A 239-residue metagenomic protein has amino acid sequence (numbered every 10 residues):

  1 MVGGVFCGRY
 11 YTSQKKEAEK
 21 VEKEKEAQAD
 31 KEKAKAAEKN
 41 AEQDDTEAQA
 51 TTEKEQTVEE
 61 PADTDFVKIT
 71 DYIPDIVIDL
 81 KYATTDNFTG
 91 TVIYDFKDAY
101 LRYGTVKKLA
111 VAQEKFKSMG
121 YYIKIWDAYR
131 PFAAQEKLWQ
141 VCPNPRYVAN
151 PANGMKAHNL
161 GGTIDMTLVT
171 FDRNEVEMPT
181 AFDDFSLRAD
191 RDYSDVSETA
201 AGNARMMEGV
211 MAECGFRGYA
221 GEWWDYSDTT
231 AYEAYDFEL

Functional and structural regions predicted by a protein language model:
V2-W126, Q140-L239: Extracytoplasmic cell-surface/polysaccharide-interacting catalytic and binding patches
P131: Segments that shape or occlude catalytic/ligand-binding pockets
E136: Substrate-binding cleft of extracellular glycoside hydrolase catalytic domains
